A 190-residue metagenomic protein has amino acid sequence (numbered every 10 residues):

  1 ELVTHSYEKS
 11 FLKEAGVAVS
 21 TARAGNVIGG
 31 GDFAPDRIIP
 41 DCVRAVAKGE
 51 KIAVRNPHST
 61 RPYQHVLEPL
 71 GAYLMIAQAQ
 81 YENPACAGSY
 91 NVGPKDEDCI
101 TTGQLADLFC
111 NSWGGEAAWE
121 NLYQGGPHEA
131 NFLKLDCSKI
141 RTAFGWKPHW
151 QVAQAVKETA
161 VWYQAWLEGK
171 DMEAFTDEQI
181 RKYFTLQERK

Functional and structural regions predicted by a protein language model:
L2-P62, V66-Y81, T102-W113: NAD(P)-dependent short-chain dehydrogenase/reductase
R23-G25, R55-S59, G88-V92, N121-G125: Short linear capping/connector segments at secondary-structure termini
F33, R37, R61-E68, E97-I100 (+3 more regions): Residue-level signal for the nucleotide or nucleotide-sugar donor/cofactor binding architecture
K51-V54, I76-V92, A117-W119, L167-F175: Core catalytic loop region at the nicotinamide-binding pocket of NAD(P)H-dependent oxidoreductases
V66, G88-S89, G125-K147, E158 (+1 more regions): Conserved C-terminal active-site "lid" loop/helix of NAD(P)H-dependent oxidoreductases that clamps the redox cofactor
P69-Y73, V92, T102-L105, I140 (+1 more regions): Non-catalytic, hydrophobic alpha-helical segments
A87-Y90, G103-A106, G114-F132, A174-I180: C-terminal "lid/loop" region of Rossmann-like NAD(P)-dependent oxidoreductases
V152-K190: Amphipathic terminal alpha-helices
